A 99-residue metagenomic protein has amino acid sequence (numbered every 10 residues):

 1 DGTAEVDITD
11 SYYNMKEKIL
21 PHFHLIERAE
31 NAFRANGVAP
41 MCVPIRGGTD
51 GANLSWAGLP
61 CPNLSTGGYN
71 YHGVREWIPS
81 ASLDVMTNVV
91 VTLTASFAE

Functional and structural regions predicted by a protein language model:
D1-E99: Metal-dependent amide/peptide-bond hydrolase catalytic core, centered on the "pita-bread" metallohydrolase fold
